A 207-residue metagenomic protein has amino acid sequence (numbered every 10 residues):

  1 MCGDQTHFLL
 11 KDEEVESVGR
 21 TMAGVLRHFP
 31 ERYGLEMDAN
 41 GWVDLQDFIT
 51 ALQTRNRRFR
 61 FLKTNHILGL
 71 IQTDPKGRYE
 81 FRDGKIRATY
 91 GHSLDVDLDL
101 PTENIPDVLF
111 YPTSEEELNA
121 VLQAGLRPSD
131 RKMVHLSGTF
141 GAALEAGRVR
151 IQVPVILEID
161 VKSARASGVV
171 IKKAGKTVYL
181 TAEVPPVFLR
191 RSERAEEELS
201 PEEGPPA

Functional and structural regions predicted by a protein language model:
M1-A207: Eukaryotic, polar/proline-rich low-complexity intrinsically disordered regions
